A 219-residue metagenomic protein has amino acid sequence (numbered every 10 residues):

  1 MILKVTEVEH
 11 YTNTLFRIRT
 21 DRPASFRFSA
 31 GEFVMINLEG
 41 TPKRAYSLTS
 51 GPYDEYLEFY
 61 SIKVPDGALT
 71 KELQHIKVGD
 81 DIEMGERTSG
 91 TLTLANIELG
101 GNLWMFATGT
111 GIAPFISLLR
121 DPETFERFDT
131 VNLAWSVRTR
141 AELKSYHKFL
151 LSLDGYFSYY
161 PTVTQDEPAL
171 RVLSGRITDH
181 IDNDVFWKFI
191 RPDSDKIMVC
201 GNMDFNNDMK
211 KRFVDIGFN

Functional and structural regions predicted by a protein language model:
I2-D80: Ferredoxin-reductase
P42-T49, S89-I97: Short, Lys/Arg- and Gly-enriched loop/turn segments at beta-strand edges
L48, F59-S61, M84, L133 (+1 more regions): Generic preference for hydrophobic
D54, N132-N219: Reductase modules of NAD(P)H-dependent flavoproteins
S61, F106-A107, G201: Small/polar loops that bind or transfer phosphate-bearing groups
I82-G90: Ordered, amphipathic secondary-structure segments that act as subunit-interaction surfaces in large macromolecular
E86, A113-P114, N202-M203: Proline-centered helix-kink/hinge sites
G90-R138: Hydrophobic, well-structured mid-protein blocks that either form specific transmembrane helices
